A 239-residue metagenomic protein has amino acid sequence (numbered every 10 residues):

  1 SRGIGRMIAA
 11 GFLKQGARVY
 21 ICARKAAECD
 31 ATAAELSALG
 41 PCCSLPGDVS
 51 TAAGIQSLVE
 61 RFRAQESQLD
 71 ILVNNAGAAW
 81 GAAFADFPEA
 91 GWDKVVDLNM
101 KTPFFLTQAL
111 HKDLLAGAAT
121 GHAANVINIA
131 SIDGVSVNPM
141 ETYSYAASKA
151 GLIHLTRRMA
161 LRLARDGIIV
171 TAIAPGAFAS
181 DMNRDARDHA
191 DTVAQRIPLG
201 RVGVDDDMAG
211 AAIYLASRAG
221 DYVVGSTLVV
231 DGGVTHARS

Functional and structural regions predicted by a protein language model:
S1-Y20: Canonical Rossmann dinucleotide-binding motif of NAD(H)/NADP(H)-dependent dehydrogenases/reductases, specifically
A83-F84, P88-V96, V193: Substrate-binding pocket helix/loop in short-chain dehydrogenase/reductase
T107, S148, T156: Active-site helix of classical SDR
K112, L161-R162, D221: Alpha-helical segment proximal to the catalytic Tyr-Lys
S131: Residue(s) in the substrate-gating loop at a strand-loop-helix junction that position the organic substrate next
A164, I169, V223-G225: Short, small/polar-rich loop/turn modules that mediate ligand/substrate recognition or access, typified
I213, V224-S239: Short C-terminal tail/terminal secondary-structure segment of NAD(P)H-dependent dehydrogenase/reductase domains
